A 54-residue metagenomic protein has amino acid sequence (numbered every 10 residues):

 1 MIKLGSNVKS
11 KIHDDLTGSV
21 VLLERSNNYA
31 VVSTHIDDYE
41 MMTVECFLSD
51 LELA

Functional and structural regions predicted by a protein language model:
K3-L53: Basic/aromatic-rich interaction segments and small domains that mediate binding to polyanionic partners
